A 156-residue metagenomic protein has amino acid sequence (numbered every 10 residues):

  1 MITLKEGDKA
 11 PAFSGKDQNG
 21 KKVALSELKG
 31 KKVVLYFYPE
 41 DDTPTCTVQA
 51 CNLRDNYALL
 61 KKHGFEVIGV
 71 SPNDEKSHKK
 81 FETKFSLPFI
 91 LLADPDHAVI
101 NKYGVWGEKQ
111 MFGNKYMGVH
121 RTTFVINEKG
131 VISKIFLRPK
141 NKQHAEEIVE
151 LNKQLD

Functional and structural regions predicted by a protein language model:
M1-D156: Chalcogenol-based redox active-site neighborhoods
